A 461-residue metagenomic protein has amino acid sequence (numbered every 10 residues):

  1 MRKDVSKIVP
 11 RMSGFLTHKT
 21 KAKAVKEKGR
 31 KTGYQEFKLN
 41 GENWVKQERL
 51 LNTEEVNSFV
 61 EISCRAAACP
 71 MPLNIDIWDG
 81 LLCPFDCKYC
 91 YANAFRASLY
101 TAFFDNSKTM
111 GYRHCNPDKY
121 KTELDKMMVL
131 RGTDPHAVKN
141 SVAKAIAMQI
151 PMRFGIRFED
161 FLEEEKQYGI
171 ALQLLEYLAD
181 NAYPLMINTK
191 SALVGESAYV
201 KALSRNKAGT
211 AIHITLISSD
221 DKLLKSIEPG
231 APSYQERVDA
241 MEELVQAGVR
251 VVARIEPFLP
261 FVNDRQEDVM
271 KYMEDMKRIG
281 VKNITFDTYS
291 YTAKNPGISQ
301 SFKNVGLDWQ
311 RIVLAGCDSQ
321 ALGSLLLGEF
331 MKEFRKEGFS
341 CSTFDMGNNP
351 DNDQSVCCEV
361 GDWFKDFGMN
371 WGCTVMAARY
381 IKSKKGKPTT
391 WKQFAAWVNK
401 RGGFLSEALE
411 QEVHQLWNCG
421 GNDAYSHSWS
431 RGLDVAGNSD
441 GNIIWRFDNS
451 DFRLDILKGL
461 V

Functional and structural regions predicted by a protein language model:
R2-E36, D268-V461: Auxiliary Fe-S-binding modules of radical SAM enzymes
R2-L81: Charged, glycine-rich intrinsically disordered N-terminal tails and low-complexity linkers that flank
K46-A211, S428-V461: Conserved Radical SAM active-site core
W78, L216, D345: Residues at the C-termini of beta-strands that transition into short coil/loop
D125, R131-G323: Conserved AdoMet/S-adenosylmethionine-binding subsite of the radical SAM
